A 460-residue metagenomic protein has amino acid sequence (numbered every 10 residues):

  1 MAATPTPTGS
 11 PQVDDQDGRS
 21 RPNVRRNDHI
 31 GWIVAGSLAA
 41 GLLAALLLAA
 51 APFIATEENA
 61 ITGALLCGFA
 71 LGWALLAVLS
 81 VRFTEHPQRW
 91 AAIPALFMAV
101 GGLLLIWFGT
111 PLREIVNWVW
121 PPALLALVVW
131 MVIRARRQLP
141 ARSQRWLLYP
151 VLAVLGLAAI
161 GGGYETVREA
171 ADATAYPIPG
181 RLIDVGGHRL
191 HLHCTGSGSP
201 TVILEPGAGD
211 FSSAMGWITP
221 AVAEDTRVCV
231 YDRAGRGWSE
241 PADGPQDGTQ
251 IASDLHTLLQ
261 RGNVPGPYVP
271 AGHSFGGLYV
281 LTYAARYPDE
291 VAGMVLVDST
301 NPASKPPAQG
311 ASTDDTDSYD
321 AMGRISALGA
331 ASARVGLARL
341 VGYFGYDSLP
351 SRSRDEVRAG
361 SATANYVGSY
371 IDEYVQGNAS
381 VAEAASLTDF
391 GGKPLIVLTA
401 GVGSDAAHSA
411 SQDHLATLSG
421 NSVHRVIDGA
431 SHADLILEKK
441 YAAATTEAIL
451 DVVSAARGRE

Functional and structural regions predicted by a protein language model:
G18-W32, G420-E460: Catalytic active-site module of serine/aspartate enzymes centered on a nucleophile-bearing elbow/loop
V119-A153: Cytosolic-side transmembrane helix boundary signature
D184-C194: A short loop-to-beta-strand scaffold at the N-terminal edge of the catalytic core in hydrolase folds
T195-W238: Conserved HGGG/HGGXW glycine-rich cap/lid loop of the alpha/beta-hydrolase fold
R233-A271: Active-site loop/oxyanion-hole signature of alpha/beta-hydrolase fold enzymes
P265-A308: Conserved hydrolase catalytic core segment
V295-L328: Flexible "cap/lid" loop of the alpha/beta hydrolase fold
S351-V426: Conserved serine/cysteine hydrolase catalytic core
